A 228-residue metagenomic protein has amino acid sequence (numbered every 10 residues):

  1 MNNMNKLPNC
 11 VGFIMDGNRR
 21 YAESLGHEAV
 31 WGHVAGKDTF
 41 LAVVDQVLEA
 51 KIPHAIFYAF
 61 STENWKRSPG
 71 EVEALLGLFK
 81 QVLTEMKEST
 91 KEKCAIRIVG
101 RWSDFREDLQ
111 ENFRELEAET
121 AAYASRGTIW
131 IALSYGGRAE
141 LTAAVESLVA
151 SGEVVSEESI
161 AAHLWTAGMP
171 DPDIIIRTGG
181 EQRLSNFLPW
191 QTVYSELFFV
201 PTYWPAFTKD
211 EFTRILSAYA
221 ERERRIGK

Functional and structural regions predicted by a protein language model:
M1-K228: Flexible, compositionally biased loop and terminal segments
